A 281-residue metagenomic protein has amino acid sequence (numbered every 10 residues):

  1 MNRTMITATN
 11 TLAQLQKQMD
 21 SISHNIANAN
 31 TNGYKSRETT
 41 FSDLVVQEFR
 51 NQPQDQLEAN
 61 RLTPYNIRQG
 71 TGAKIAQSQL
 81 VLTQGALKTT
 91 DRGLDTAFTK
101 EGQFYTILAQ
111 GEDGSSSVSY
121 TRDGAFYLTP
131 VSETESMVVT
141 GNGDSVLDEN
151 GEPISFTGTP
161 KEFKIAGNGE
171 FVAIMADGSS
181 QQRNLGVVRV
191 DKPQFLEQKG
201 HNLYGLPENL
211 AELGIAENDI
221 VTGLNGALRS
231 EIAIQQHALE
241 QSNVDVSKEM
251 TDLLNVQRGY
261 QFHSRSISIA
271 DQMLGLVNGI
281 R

Functional and structural regions predicted by a protein language model:
M1-R281: Amphipathic alpha-helical polymerization modules
